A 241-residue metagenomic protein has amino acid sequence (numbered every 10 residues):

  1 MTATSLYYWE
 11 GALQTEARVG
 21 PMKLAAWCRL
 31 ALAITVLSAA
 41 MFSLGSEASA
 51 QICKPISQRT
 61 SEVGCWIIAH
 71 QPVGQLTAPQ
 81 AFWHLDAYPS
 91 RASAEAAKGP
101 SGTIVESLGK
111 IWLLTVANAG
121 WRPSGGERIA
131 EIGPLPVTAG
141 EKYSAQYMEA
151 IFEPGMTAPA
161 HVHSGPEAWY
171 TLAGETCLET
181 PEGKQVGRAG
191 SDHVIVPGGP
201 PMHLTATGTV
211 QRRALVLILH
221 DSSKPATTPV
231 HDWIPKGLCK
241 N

Functional and structural regions predicted by a protein language model:
M1-P21: N-terminal amphipathic/basic-hydrophobic helices that include classical n-h-c signal peptides and signal-anchor
E16-L32: Bacterial N-terminal signal peptides that target proteins for export
L37-E47: C-terminal segment of classical bacterial N-terminal signal peptides
A48-K142, H231-N241: A short, N-terminal "cap"/entry segment at the start of jelly-roll beta-barrel domains of the cupin/DSBH fold
A87, P181-P201: Short acidic-glycine-tyrosine-enriched beta hairpin
S107-I111, C177, P197-P225: Ligand-binding loop in jelly-roll beta-barrel domains
G140-S144, E153-Y170: A short beta-loop-beta micro-motif enriched in histidine and acidic residues
S164-E182: Glycine- and acidic-residue-biased ligand/ion/polar-headgroup-sensing regions
